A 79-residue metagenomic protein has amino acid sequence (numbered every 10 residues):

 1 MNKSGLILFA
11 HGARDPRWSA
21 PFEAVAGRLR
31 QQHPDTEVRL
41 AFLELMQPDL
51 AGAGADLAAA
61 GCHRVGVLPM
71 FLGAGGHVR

Functional and structural regions predicted by a protein language model:
M1-R79: Active-site-proximal alpha-helix that buttresses catalytic centers in soluble enzyme cores
